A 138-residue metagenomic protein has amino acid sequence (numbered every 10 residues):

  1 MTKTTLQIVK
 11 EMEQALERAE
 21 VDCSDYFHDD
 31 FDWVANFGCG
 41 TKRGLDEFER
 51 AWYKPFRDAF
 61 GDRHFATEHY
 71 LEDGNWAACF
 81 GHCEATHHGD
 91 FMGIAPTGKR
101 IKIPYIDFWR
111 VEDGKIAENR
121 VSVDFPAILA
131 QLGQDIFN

Functional and structural regions predicted by a protein language model:
M1-D29, D135-N138: Short, low-complexity N-terminal intrinsically disordered segments enriched in polar/charged residues
K3, E11-A15, A51, E68-H69 (+3 more regions): A structural feature that tracks compact, well-ordered secondary-structure segments with a strong bias toward
L6-I8, V21, D25-N75, H82-E84: A solvent-exposed, acidic/Ser-Thr-rich amphipathic alpha-helical stretch
Y70-A78, R110-A117: A short, structured loop/turn motif at beta-sheet edges
A78-F80, M92: Intrinsic, low-complexity N-terminal interaction/targeting segments
G81-C83, V121-S122: Short, well-ordered beta-to-alpha junction loops that form the rim of enzyme active sites and present histidine/acidic
T86-E112: Exposed beta-sheet edge and beta->alpha loop/turn motif
E118-N138: Low-complexity, intrinsically disordered terminal/linker segments enriched in charged and Gly/Pro repeats
